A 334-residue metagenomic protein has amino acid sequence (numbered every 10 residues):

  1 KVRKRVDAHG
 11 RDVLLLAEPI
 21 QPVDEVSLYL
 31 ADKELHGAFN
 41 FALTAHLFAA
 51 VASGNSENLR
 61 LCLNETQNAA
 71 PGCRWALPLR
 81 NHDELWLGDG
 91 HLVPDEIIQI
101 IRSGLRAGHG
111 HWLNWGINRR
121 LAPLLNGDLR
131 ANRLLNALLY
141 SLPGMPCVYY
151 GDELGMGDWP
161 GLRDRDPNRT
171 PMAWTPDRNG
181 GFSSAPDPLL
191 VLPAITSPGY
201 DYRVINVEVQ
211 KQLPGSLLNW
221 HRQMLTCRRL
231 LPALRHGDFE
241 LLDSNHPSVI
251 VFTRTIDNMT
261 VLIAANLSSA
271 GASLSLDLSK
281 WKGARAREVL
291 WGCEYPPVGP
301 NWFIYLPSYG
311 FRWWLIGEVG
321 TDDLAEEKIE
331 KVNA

Functional and structural regions predicted by a protein language model:
K1-A334: Active-site and adjacent substrate-binding regions of carbohydrate-active enzymes
